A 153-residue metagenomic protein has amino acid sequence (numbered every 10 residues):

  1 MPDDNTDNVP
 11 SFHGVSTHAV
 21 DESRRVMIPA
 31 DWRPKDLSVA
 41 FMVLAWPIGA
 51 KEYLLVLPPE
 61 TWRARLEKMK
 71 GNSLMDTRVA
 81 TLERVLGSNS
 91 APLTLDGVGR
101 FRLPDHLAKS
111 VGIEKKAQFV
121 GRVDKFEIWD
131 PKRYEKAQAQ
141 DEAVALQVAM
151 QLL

Functional and structural regions predicted by a protein language model:
M1-H18, E22-S23, D31-V98, D105-L153: Flexible "stalk/tail and boundary" regions
